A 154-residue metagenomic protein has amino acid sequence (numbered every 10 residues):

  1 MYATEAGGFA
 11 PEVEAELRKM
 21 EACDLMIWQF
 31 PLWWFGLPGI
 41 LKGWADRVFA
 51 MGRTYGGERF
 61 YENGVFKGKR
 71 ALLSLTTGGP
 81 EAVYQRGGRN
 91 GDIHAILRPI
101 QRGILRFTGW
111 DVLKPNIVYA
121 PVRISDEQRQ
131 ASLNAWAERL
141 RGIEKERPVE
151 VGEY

Functional and structural regions predicted by a protein language model:
M1-A6: Aromatic- and Gly/Pro-rich amphipathic surface segment
G7-Q101: Helix-loop-strand module that forms the ligand-binding subsite of alpha/beta enzymes
V83, G87-Y154: Glycine-rich phosphate/pyrophosphate-binding loop and the adjoining helix
